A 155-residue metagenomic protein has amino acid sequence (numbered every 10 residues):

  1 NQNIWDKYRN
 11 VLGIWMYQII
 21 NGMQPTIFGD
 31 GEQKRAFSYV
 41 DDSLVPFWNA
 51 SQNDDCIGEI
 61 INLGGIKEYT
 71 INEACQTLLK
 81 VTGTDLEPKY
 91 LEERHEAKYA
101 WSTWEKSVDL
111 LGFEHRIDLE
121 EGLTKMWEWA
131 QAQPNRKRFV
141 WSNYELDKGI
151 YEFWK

Functional and structural regions predicted by a protein language model:
N1-N10: Flexible, glycine-rich beta-alpha linker
Y17-K155: C-terminal substrate-binding subdomain of Rossmann-fold SDR/epimerase-dehydratase oxidoreductases
